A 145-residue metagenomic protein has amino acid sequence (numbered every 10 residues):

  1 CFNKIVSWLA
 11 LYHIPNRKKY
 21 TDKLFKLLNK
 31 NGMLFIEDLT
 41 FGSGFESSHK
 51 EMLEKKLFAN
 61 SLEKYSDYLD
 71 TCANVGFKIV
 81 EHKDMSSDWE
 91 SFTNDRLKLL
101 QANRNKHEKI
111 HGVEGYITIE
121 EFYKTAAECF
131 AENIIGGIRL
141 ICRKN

Functional and structural regions predicted by a protein language model:
C1-I5: A short acidic, Gly/Pro-enriched loop at the edge of an enzyme's catalytic core that lines a small-molecule cofactor
S7-Y12: Residues lining the SAM
P15-K19, G44: Short N-terminal helix/helix-N-cap motif within the alpha/beta-hydrolase-1
K18-M33: A short glycine-rich, Lys/Arg-flanked "PGG" loop and its adjoining helix->strand segment in the class I
L39-A59: Short, glycine-/aromatic-enriched active-site segment of Class I SAM-dependent methyltransferases
N60-H82: Short alpha-helix
K83-N145: Conserved Class I S-adenosyl-L-methionine
